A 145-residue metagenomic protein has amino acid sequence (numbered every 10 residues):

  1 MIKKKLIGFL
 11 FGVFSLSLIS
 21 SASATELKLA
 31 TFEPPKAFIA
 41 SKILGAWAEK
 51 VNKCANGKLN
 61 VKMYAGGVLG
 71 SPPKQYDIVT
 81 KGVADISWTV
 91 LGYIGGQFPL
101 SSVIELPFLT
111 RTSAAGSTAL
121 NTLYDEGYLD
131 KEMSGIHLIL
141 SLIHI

Functional and structural regions predicted by a protein language model:
M1-F9: Bacterial N-terminal signal peptides that target proteins for export
G8-S17: Bacterial N-terminal signal peptides
L18-A24: Sec/Tat signal peptide C-region and signal peptidase I cleavage site
K28-L44, G66-S71: Extracytoplasmic "Venus flytrap"
A37-K62: Short, polar/charged alpha-helical segment
E49, D85, V90-I143: Contiguous mixed-secondary-structure segments that line small-molecule binding/active-site clefts of soluble domains
G57-L59, Q75-T89: Alpha-to-beta junction loops
